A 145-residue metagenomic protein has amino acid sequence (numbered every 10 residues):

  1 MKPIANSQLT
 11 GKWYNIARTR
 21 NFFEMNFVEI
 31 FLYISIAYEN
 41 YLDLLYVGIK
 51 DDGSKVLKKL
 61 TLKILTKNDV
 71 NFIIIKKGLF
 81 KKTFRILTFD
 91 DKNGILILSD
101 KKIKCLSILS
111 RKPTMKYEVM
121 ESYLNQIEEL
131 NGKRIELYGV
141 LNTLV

Functional and structural regions predicted by a protein language model:
M1-V145: A beta-rich soluble binding module of mature secreted/lumenal proteins
